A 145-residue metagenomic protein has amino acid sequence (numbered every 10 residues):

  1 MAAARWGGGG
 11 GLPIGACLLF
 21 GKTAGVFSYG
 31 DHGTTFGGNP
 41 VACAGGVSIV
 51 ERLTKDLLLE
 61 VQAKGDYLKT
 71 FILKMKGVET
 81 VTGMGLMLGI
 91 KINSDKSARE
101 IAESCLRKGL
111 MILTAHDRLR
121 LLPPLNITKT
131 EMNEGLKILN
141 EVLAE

Functional and structural regions predicted by a protein language model:
M1-E145: Conserved N-terminal phosphate-binding loop of PLP-dependent enzymes in the Aspartate aminotransferase
